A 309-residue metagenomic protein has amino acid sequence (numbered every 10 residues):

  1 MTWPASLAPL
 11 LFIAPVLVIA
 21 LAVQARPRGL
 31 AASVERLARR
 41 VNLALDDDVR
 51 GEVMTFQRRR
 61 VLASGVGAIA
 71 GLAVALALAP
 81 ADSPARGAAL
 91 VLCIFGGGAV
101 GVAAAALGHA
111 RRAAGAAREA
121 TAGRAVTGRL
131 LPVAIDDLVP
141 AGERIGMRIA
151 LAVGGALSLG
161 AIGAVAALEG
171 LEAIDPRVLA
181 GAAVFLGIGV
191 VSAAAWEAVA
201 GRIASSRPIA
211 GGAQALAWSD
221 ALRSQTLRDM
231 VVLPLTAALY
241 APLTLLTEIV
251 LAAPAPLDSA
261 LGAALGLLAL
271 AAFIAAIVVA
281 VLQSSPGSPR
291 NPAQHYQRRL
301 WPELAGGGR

Functional and structural regions predicted by a protein language model:
M1-G154: N-terminal membrane-targeting/anchoring modules of bacterial envelope and secretion proteins
M147-R309: Hydrophobic multi-pass inner-membrane translocation pores used for secretion and envelope-lipid/glycan export
